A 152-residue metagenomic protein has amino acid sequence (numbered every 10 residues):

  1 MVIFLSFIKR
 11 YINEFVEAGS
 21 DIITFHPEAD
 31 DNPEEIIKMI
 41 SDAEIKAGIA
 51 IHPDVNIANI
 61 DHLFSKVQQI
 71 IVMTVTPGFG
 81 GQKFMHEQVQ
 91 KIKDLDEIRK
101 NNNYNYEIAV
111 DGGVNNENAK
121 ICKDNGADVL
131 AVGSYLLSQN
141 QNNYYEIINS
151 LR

Functional and structural regions predicted by a protein language model:
V2-S6, E28, H52-D54, V75 (+2 more regions): Active-site beta-loop-alpha junctions enriched in small/polar residues
K9-E17, V55-V67, G112-L130: Catalytic cores of alpha/beta
R10-Y11, S20-E107: Conserved anion-binding
D31, E35, N103, N115 (+2 more regions): Expand to "…catalyze enediolate/carbanion chemistry for C-C bond making/breaking, isomerization, decarboxylation
I40, K123, Y135-R152: C-terminal helical cap(s) of enzyme catalytic domains, especially alpha/beta-barrels
K93, K120, N149: Active-site phosphate/pyrophosphate- and oxyanion-stabilizing loops and adjacent acidic/basic residues in soluble
E107-A109, L130-G133: Conserved active-site loop/cleft motifs that coordinate metal ions or position small ligands
